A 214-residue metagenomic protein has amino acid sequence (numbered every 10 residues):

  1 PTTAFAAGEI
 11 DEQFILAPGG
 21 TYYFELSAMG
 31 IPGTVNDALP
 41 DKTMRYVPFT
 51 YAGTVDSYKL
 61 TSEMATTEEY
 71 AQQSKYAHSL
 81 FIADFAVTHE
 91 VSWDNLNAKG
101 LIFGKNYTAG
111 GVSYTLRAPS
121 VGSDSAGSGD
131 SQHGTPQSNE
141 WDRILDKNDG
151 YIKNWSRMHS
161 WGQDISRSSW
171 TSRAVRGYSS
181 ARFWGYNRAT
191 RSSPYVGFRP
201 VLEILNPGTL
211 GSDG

Functional and structural regions predicted by a protein language model:
P1, A83-T88: Secondary-structure transition/turn motif
P1-T2, W170: Intrinsically disordered/low-complexity terminal segments and short unstructured peptides
T3-F81, L205-G214: GGW-centered surface loops in extracellular recognition modules
E12, F49, E68-Y70, V87-V91 (+1 more regions): C-terminal, surface-exposed recognition/capping segments
F81-I82, R199: Structural recognition of the beta-strand scaffold that forms the well-ordered cores of secreted hydrolase catalytic
